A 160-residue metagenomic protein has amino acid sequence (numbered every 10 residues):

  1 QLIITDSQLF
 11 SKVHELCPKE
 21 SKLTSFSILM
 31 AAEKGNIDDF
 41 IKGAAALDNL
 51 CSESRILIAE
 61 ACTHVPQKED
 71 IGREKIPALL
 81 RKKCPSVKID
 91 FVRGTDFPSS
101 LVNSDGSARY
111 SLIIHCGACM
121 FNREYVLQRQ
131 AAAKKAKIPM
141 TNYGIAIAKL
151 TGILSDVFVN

Functional and structural regions predicted by a protein language model:
Q1-N160: P-loop NTP-binding site
